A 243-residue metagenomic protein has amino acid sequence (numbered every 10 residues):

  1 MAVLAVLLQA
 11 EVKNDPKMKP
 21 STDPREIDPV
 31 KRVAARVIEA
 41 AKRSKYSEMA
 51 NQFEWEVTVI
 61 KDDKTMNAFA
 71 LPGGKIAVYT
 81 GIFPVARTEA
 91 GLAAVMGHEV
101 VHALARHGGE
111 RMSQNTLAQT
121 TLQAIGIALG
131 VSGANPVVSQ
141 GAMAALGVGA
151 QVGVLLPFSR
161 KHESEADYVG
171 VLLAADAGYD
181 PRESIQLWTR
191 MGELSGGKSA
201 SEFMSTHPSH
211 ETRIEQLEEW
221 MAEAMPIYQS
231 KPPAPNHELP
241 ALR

Functional and structural regions predicted by a protein language model:
M1-R243: A Zn2+-metalloprotease active-site environment signal
